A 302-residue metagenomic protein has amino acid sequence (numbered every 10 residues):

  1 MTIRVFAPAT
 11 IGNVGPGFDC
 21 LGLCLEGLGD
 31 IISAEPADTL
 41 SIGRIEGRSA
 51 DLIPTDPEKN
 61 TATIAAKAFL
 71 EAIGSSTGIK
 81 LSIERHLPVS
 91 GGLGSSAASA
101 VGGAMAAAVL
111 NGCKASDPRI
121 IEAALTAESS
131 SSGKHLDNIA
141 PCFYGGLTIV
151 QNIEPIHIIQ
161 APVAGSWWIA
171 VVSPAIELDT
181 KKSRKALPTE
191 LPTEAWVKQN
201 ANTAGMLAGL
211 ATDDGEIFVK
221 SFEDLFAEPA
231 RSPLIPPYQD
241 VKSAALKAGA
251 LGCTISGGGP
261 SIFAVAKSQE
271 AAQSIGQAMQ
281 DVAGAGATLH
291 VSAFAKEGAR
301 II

Functional and structural regions predicted by a protein language model:
M1-G91, V109, C113, D117 (+3 more regions): ATP-binding N-lobe of GHMP and related small-molecule kinases
A9, G27, D38, S173-L178 (+3 more regions): Glycine-rich beta-alpha junction loops
C20-L23, E128-A140, I156-P162, L207 (+1 more regions): A generic local secondary-structure boundary/capping motif
E35, C142-I153, A264-K267, I302: Short beta-strand-to-turn element immediately C-terminal to the catalytic PLP-Schiff-base lysine in fold type I
S76-H157: Gly/Ser-rich oxyanion-binding loop with an adjacent helix/lid that shapes the negatively charged ligand pocket
S166-S243, K247-A248: Acyltransferase
L210-I302: Glycine-rich, charge-dense phosphate/pyrophosphate-binding loop(s) and the adjacent flexible "lid"/catalytic subdomain
